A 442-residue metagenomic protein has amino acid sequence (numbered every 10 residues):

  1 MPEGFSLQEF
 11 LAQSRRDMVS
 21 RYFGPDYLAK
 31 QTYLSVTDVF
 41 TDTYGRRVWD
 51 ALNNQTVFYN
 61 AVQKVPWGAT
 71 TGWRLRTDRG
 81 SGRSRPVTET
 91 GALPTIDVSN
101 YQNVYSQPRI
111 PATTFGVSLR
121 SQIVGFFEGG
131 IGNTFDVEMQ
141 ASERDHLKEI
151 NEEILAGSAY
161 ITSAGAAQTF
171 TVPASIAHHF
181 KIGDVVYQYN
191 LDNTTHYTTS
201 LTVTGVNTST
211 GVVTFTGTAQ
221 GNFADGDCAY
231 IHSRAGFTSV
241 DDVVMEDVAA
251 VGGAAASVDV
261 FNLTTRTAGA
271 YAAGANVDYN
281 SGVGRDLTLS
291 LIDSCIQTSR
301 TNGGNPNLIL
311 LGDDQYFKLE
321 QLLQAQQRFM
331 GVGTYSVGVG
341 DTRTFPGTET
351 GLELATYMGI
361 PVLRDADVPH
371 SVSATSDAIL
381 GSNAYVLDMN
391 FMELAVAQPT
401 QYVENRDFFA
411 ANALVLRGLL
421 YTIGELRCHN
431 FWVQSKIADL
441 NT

Functional and structural regions predicted by a protein language model:
M1-S84, D97-T442: Core alpha/beta structural scaffold of self-assembling particle/tube/pore-forming proteins
